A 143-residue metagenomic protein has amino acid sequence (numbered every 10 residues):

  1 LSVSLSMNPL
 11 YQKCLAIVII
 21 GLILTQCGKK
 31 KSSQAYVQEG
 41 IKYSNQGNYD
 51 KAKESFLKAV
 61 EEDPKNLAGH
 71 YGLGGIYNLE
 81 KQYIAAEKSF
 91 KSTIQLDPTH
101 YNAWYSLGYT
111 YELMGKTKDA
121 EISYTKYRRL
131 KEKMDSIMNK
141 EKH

Functional and structural regions predicted by a protein language model:
G28, E62, L96, R129-L130: Structural marker of alpha-solenoid helical repeat scaffolds
K58-A59, S92-T93, K126-Y127: Canonical positions in the second alpha-helix
E112-H143: Terminal, low-structured helical/coil segments at or just beyond the last alpha-helical repeat
